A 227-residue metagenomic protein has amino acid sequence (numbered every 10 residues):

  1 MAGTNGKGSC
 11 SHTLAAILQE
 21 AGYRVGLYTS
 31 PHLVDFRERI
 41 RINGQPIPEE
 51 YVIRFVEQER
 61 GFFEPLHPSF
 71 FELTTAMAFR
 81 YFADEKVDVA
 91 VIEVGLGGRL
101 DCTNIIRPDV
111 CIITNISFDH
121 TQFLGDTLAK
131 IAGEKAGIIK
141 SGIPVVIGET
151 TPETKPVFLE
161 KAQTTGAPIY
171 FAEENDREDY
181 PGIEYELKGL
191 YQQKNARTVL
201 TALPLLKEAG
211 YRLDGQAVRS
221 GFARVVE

Functional and structural regions predicted by a protein language model:
M1-L33, E38, V110-I112: Walker A (P-loop) phosphate-binding motif
G6, L96-R99, S117-D119: Short glycine-rich anion-binding loops that position phosphate/pyrophosphate groups of nucleotides and phosphorylated
S11, V52, V56, K155 (+1 more regions): A general structural signal for well-ordered alpha-helical segments in protein cores
L14, A78, F158, A162: Aromatic/hydrophobic pocket-lining residues that form π-stacking "cages" and hydrophobic walls in ligand
I17-A21, Y81, A202-A209: Active-site catalytic microenvironments for nucleophilic, acid-base chemistry
E20-I106, L124: ATP-dependent carboxylate-amine ligase catalytic core
A21, Q216-E227: Short, intrinsically disordered, charge-balanced linker/junction segments flanking boundaries in proteins
P68, L73, K86-E93, P108-E186 (+2 more regions): Acidic, Mg2+-coordinating active-site environments of NTP-dependent enzymes
